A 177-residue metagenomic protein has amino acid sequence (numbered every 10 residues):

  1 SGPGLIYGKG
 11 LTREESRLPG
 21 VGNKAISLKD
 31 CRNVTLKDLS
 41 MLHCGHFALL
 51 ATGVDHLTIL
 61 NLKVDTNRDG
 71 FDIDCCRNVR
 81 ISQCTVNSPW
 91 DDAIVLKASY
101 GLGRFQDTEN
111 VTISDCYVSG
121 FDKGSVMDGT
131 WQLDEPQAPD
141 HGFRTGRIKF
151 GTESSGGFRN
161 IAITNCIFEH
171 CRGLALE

Functional and structural regions predicted by a protein language model:
S1-E177: Extracellular/periplasmic carbohydrate-active domains that bind, remodel, or depolymerize complex polysaccharides
